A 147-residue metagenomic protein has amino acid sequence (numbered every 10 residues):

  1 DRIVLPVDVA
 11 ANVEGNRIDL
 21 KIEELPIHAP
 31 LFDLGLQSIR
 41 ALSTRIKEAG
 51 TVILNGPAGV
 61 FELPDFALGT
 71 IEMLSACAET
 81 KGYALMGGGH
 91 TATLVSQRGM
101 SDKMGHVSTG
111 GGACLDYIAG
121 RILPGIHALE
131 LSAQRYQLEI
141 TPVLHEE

Functional and structural regions predicted by a protein language model:
D1-E147: Active-site loop-to-helix "anion-binding N-cap" substructures in soluble metabolic enzymes
